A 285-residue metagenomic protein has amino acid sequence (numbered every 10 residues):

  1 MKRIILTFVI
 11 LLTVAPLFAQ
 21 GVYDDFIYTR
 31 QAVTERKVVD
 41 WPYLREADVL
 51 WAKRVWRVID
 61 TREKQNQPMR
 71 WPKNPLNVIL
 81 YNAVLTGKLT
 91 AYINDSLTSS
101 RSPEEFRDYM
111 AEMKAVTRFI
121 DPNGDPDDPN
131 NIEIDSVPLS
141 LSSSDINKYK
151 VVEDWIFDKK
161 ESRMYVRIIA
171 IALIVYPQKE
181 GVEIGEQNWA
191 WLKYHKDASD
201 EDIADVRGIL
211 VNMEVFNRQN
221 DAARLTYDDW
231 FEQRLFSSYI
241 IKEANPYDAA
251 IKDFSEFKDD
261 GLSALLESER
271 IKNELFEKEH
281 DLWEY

Functional and structural regions predicted by a protein language model:
M1-D25: Bacterial Sec-dependent N-terminal signal peptides
R3, S140-L141, D158-Y165, E180-E183: A general structural signal for short secondary-structure junctions and capping/turn motifs
I4, T13-A15, D154, Y176-Q178 (+1 more regions): Generic structural motif
Q20-K159, H195-Y285: A domain-level signal for the mature, folded cores of soluble proteins
N147-Y149, E153, R167-L173, A190: Residue-level detector of short, conserved catalytic/binding motifs and their immediate flanks
R163, I168-E186, H195: Extended serine/threonine-enriched, polar tracts that run as long, contiguous segments within proteins
K179-A190, I203-V211: Acidic Ser/Thr/Pro-rich low-complexity disordered segments that often serve as glycosylated linkers/stalks around
